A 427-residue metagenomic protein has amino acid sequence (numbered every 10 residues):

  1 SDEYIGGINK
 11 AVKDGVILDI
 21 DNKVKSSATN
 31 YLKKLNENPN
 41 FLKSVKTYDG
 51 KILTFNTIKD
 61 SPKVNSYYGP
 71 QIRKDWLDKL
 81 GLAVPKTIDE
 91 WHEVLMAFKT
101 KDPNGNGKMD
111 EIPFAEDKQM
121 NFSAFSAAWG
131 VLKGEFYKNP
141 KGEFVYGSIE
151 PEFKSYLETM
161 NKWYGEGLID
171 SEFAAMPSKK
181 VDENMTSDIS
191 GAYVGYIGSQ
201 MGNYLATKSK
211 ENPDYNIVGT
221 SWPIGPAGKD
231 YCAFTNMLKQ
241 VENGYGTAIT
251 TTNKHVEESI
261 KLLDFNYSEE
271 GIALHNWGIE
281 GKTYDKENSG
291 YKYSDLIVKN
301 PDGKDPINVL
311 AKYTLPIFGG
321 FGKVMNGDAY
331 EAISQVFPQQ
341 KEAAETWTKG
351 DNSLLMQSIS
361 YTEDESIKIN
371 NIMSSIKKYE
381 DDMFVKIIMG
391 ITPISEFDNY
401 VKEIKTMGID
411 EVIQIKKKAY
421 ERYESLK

Functional and structural regions predicted by a protein language model:
S1-T47, D78-K86, T100, W129-G130 (+3 more regions): Extracytoplasmic "Venus flytrap"/periplasmic binding protein-like
I5, I17, D21, K74 (+9 more regions): Extracytoplasmic/secreted envelope proteins and their assembly/folding machinery, especially bacterial periplasmic
L18-E37, A83, G134-P151, P223-N236 (+2 more regions): Short, solvent-exposed loop/beta-turn-alpha elements that line the ligand-binding surface or hinge of extracytoplasmic
D19, T29-I72, Y156-M160, V218-T220 (+2 more regions): A structural signal for short loop-to-beta-strand junctions that line the ligand-binding cleft of periplasmic/secreted
Y48-N121, K138-Y196, T247-E258, L262-F265 (+1 more regions): Helix-loop-helix "hinge/cap" segment bordering the ligand-binding cleft or interdomain interface
I189-V309: Structured mid-domain segments that build the active-site/substrate or prosthetic-cofactor binding neighborhood
F265-K386, I391: Conserved small-residue motifs centered on glycine
K386-K427: Histidine-centered catalytic/metal-binding microenvironments
